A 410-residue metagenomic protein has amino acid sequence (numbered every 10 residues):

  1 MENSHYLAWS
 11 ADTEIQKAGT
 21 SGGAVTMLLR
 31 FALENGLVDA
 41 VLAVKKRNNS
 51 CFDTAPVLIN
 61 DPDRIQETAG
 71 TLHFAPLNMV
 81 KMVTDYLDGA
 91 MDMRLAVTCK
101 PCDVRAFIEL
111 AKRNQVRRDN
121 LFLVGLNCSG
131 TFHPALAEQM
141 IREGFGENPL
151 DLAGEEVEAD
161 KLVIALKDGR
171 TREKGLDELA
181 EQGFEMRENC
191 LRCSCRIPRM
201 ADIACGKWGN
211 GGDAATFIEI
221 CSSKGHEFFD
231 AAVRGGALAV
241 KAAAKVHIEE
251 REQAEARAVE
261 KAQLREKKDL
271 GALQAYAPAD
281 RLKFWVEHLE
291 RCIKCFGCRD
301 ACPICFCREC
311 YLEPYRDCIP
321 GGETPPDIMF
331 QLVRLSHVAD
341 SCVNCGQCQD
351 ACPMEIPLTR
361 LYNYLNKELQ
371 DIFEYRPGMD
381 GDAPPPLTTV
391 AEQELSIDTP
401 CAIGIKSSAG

Functional and structural regions predicted by a protein language model:
M1-W285: Iron-sulfur-associated redox domains of electron-transfer enzymes in respiratory and anaerobic energy metabolism
Q16, L42-A43, N48-C51, R117 (+11 more regions): Generic marker of "main functional regions" within proteins
K100-R105, R187-I197, E290-E309, A339-E355: Local cysteine-cluster metal-coordination motifs and their immediate loop/turn environment, predominantly Fe-S cluster
E266-E290, F306-I405, A409-G410: Ferredoxin-type iron-sulfur electron-transfer modules in oxidoreductases and energy-metabolism complexes
